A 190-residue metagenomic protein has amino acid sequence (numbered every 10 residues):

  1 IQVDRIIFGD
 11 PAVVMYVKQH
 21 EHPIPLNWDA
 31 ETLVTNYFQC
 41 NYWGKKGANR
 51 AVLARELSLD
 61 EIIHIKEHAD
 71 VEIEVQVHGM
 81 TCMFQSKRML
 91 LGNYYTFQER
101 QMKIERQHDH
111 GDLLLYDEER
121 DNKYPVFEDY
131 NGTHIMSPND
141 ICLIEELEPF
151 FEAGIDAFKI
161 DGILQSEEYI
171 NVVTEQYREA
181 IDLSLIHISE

Functional and structural regions predicted by a protein language model:
I1-V34, V52-E56, D60-K159, I163-L185 (+1 more regions): Active-site pocket-lining/capping segments in soluble small-molecule metabolic enzymes
Y37-F38: Conserved nucleotide-cofactor-binding alpha/beta core module
N41, K45-K46: Alpha/beta enzyme core
